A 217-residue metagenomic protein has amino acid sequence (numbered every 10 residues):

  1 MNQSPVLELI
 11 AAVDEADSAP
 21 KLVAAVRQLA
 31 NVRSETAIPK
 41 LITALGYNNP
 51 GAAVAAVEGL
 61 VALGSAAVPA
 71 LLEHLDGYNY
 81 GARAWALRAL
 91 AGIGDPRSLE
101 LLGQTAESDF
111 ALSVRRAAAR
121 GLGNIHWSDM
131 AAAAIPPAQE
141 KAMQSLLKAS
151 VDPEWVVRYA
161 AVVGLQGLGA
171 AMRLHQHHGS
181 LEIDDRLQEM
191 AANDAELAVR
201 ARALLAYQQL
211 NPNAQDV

Functional and structural regions predicted by a protein language model:
M1-N2, A11, A19-S34, P39 (+8 more regions): Structural detector for internal amphipathic alpha-helices that build alpha-solenoid repeat scaffolds
L7-D14: Short terminal alpha-helical segments
G81, P137-Q144, H177-L187: HEAT/HEAT-like alpha-solenoid repeats
A106, A149, A191: Calcium-binding motifs, dominated by EF-hand helix-loop-helix domains
D109, D152-W155, N193-L197: Short coil/turn segments at helix-helix junctions and helix-capping linkers within large alpha-helical proteins
Q144-S150: Extended, charged alpha-helical interaction scaffolds
